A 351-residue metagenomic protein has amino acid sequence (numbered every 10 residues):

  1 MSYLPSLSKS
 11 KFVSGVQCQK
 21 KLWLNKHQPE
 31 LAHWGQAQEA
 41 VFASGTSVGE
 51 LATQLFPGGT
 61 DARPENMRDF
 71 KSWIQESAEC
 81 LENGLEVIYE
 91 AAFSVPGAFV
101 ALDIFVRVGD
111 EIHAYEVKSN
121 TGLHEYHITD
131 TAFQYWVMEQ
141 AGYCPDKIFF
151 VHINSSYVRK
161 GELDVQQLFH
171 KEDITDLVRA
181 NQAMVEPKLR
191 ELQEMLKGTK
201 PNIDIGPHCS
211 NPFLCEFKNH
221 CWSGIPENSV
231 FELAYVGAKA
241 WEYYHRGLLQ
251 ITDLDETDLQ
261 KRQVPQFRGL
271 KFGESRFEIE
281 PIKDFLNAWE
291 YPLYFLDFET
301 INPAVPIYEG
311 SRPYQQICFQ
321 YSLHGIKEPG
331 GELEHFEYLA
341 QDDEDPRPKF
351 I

Functional and structural regions predicted by a protein language model:
M1-D110, Y235-E278: Metal-dependent nuclease catalytic cores that hydrolyze phosphodiester bonds in DNA/RNA, characterized by
L31, G122-L123, Y157-V158, I251-T252 (+2 more regions): Flexible loop/turn segments at secondary-structure boundaries
L31, L163-L168, E309-Q316: Short secondary-structure boundary/capping segments
E90-A92, A101-R107, E111-L123, D130 (+1 more regions): Active-site ExK catalytic segment of metal-dependent nucleases
F93, P281-I351: Conserved RNase H-like, two-metal-ion catalytic cores of nucleic-acid enzymes
R107-E111, G224, I326-G330: Short acidic-glycine loop/turn motifs at beta-strand connectors
G122-E125, V137-K218, G224, L333-I351: Metal-dependent nuclease catalytic regions and adjoining charged, substrate-binding loops involved in nucleic-acid end
V185-E290, T300: A charged, amphipathic alpha-helical module
